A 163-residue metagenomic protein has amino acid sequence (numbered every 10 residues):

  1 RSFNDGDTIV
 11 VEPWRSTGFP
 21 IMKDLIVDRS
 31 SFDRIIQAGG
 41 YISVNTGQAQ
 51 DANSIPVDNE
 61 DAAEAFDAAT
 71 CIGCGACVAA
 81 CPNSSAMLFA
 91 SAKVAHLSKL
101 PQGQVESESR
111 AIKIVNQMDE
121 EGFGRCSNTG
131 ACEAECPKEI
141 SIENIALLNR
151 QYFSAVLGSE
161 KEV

Functional and structural regions predicted by a protein language model:
R1-R15: Hydrophobic/aromatic-rich structural module bridging two neighboring secondary-structure elements via a short loop
E12-T17, I21-T70, C74-V163: Ferredoxin-type iron-sulfur electron-transfer modules in oxidoreductases and energy-metabolism complexes
